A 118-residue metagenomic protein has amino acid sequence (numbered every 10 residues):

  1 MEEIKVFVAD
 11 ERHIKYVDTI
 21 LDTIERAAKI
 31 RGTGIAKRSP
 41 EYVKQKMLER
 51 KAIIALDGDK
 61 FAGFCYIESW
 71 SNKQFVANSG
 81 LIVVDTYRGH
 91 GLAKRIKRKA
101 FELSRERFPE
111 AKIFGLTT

Functional and structural regions predicted by a protein language model:
M1-R38: Short amphipathic alpha-helix that is part of the acyltransferase structural core
E2-I4, R50, A111: A structural micro-motif
F7-A9, L81, T86: Short strand-loop junctions, especially beta-strand C-caps/beta-turns that link beta-sheets to coils or alpha-helices
T19-T23, Y42, R95, K99: Alpha-helical elements of Rossmann-like donor-binding domains used by nucleotide-donor carbohydrate transfer enzymes
E25, R31-V83: A conserved beta-strand-loop-helix scaffold within acyl/acetyltransferase catalytic domains
V83, G89-S104: Conserved acetyl-CoA-binding loop-helix of GNAT-fold acetyltransferases
R107-F108: A structural signal for short coil/turn segments at secondary-structure junctions
I113-T118: Conserved beta-strand-loop-alpha-helix junction that forms the acyl-donor binding cleft
